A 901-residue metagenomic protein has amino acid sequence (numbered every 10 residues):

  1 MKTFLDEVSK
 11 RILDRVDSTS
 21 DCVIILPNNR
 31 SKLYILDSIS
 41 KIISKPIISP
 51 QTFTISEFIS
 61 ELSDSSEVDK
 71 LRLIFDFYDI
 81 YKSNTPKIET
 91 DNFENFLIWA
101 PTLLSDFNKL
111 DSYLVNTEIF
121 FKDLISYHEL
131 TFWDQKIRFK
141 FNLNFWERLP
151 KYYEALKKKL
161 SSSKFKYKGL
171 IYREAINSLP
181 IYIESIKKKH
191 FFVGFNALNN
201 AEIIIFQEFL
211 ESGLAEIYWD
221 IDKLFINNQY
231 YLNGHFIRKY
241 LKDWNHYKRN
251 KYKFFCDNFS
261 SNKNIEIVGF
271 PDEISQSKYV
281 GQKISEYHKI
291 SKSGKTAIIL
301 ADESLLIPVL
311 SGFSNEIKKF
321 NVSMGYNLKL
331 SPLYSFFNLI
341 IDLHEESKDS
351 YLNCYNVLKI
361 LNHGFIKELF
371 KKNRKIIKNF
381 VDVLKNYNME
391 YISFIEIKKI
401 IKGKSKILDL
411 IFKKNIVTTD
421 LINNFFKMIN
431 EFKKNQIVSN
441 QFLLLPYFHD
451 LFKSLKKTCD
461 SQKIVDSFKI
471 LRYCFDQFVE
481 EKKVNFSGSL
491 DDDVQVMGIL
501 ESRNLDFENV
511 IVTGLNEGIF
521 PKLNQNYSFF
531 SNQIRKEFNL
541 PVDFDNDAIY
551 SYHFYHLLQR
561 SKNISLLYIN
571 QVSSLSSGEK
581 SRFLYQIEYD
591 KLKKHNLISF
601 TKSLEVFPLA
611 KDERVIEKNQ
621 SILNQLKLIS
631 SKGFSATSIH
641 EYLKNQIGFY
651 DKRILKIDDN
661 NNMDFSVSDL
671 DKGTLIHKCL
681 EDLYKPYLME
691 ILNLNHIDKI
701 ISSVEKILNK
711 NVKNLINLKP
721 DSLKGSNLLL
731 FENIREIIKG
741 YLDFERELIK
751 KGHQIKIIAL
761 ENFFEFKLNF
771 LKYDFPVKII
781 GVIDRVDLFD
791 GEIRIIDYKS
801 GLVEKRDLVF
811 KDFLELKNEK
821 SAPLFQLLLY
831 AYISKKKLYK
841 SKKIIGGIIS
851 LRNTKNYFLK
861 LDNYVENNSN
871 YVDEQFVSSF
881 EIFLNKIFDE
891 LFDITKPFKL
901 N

Functional and structural regions predicted by a protein language model:
M1-Q533, L592-H595, K672, P686-I701 (+3 more regions): Nucleic acid-machinery interaction/catalytic patches
F4, D272-Q276, N546-I549, A822 (+1 more regions): Soluble or luminal CAZymes and related metallo-dependent hydrolases
L73, L333, H553, P823-Q826: Catalytic-loop motifs flanking and including active-site residues across diverse enzymes
D76, F336-L339, H553, Q586 (+4 more regions): Generic recognition of well-ordered alpha-helical segments
W146, N415-I422, Q441, L445 (+9 more regions): Amphipathic, non-membrane alpha-helical segments in soluble helical-bundle scaffolds
S350, Y355-K359, N516-G633, K842-I845 (+1 more regions): Accessory/regulatory regions of helicases
G498, H556, D784: Short, surface-exposed charged micro-motifs
I511, L567, S574, D612-N901: RecB-family 4Fe-4S metal-dependent nuclease core
